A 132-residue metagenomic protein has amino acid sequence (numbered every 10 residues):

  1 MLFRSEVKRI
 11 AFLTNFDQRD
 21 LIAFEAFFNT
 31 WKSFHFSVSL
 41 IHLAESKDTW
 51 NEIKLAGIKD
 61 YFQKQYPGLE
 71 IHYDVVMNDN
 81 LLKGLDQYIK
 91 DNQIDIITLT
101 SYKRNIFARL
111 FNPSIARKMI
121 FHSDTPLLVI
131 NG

Functional and structural regions predicted by a protein language model:
M1-R4, D91-G132: Gly/Ser-rich helix-loop-strand patches that form or flank binding pockets for ribonucleotide-derived cofactors
F3-I41, D48-E52, A56-Y66: Short acidic/Ser/Thr-enriched loop-to-helix initiation segments
S39-L43, T98-S101: Short beta-strands and strand-loop turn motifs
S46-W50, N105-I106: Short, small-residue-enriched loops and turns at beta-alpha junctions that line or gate enzyme active sites
K54, N80-D86, S114-I115: Short acidic active-site motifs
Y66-H72: A short helix-to-beta-strand connector/capping loop
H72-D79: Short beta->alpha junction loops
